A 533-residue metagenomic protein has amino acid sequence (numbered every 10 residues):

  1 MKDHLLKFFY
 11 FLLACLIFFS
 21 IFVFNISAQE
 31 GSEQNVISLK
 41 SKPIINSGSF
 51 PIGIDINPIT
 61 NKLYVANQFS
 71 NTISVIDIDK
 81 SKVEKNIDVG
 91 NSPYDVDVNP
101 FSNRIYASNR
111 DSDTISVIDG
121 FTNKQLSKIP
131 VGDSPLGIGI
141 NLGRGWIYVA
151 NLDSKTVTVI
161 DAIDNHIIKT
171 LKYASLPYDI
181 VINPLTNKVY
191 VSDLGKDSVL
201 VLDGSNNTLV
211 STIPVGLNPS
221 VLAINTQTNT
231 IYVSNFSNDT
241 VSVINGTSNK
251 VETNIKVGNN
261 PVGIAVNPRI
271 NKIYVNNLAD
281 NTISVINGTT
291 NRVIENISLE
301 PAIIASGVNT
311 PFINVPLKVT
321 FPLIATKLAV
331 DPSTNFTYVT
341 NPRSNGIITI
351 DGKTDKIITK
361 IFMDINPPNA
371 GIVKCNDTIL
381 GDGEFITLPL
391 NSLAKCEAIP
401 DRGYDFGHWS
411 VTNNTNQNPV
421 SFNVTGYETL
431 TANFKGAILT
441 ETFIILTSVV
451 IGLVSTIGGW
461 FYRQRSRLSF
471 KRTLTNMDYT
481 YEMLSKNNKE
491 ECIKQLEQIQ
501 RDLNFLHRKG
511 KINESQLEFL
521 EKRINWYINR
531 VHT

Functional and structural regions predicted by a protein language model:
F11-I21: Bacterial N-terminal signal peptides
A28-I358: Predominantly soluble domains enriched in secretory-pathway, periplasmic, or organellar proteins
I358-I386: Conserved N-terminal submotifs of small, disulfide-stabilized extracellular modules
I358-N366, P419-L439: Conserved "repeat-terminator" motif of extracellular CCP/Sushi domains
N376-S392, T415-F422: Short, solvent-exposed S/T- and G/P-enriched segments that are highly enriched in secreted/extracellular and lumenal
S392-V420: Surface-exposed interfaces of beta-sheet-rich extracellular modules
T442-F461: Selective detector of the "anchor" transmembrane alpha-helix that sits immediately C-terminal
R467-E490, K494: Cytoplasmic C-terminal tails of single-pass
